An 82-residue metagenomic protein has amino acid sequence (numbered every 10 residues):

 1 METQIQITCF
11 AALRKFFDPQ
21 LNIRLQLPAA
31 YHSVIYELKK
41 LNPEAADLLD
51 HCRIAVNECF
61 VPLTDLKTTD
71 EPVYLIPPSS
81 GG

Functional and structural regions predicted by a protein language model:
M1-G81: Ubiquitin-like/PB1-type beta-grasp interaction modules and other compact soluble beta-rich domains
